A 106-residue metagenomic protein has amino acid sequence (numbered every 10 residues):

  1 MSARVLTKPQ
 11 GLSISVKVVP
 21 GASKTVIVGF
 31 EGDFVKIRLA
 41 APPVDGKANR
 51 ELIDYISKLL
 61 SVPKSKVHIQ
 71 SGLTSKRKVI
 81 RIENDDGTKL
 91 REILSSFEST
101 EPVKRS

Functional and structural regions predicted by a protein language model:
M1-G46, R50-D54, V62, H68-L73 (+1 more regions): Contiguous, often N-terminal, cationic amphipathic patches that form binding interfaces
S57: The alpha-helix within a helix-turn-helix
